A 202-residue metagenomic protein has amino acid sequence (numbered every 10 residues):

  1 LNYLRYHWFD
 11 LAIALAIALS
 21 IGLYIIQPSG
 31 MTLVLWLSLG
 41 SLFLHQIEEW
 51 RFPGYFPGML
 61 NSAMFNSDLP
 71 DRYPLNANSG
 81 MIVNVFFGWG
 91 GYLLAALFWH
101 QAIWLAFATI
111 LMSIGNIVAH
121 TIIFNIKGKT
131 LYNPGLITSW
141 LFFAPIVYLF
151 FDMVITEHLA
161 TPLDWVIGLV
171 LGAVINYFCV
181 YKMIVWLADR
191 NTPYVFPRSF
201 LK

Functional and structural regions predicted by a protein language model:
L1-A12: N-terminal membrane topogenic signal
L11-A18, N78-A96, S139-V147: Core segments of transmembrane alpha-helices that mediate helix-helix packing or line hydrophobic substrate/ligand
L19-T32: Short, hydrophobic transmembrane alpha-helix segments
L60-M81: Juxtamembrane helix-capping/reentrant segments at transmembrane boundaries
F86-L141: Membrane-proximal helix-loop-helix units in multi-pass membrane proteins
N133-Y148, F200-K202: Small-residue-rich segments of transmembrane alpha-helices in multi-pass membrane proteins, especially helix faces
L141-P162: Hydrophobic alpha-helical transmembrane segments in multi-pass integral membrane proteins
A188-K202: Short, highly charged, low-complexity non-transmembrane loops/tails of multi-pass membrane proteins
